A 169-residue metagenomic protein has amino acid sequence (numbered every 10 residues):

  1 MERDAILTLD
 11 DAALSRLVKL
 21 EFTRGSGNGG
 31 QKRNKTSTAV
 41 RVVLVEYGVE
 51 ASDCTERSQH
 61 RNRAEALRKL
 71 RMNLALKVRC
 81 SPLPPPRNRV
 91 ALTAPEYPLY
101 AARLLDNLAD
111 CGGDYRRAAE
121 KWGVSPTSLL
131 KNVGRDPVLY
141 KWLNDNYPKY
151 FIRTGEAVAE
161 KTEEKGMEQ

Functional and structural regions predicted by a protein language model:
M1-G112, W122, G134-V138, P148-K161 (+1 more regions): Ribosome-associated translation termination/rescue signal centered on the conserved GGQ peptidyl-tRNA hydrolysis loop
A118-A119: The alpha-helix within a helix-turn-helix
L129-L130: Helix-turn-helix DNA-binding helix
K141-L143: Short, Lys/Arg-enriched C-terminal cap helix and immediately downstream tail that follows
